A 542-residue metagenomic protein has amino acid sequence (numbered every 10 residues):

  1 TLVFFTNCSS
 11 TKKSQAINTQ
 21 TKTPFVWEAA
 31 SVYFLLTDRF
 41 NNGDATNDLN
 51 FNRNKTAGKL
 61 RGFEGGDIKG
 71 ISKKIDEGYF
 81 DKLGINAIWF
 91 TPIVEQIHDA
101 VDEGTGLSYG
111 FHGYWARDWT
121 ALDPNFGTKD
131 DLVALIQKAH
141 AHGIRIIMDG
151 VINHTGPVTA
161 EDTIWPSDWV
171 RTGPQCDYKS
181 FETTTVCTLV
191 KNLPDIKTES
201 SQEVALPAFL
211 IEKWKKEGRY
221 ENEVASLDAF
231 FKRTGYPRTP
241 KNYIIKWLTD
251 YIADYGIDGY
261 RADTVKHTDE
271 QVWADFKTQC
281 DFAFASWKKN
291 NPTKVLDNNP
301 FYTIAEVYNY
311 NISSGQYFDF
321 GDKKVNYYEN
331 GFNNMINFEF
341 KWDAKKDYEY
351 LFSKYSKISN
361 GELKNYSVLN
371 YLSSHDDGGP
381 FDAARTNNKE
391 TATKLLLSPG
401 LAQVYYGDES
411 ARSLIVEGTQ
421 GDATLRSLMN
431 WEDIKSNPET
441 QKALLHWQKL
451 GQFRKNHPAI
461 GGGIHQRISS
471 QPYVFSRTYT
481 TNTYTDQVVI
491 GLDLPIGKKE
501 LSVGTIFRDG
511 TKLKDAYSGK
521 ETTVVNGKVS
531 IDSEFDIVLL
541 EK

Functional and structural regions predicted by a protein language model:
T1-V3: Bacterial N-terminal signal peptides
T6-N7: C-terminal motif of bacterial Sec signal peptides marking the signal peptidase cleavage site
K12-T21: Short, low-complexity, disordered segments immediately C-terminal to signal peptides in bacterial exported proteins
P24-A30, F40-Y255, F276, C280 (+4 more regions): Substrate-binding/active-site clefts of carbohydrate-active enzymes
V32-F34, A87, G143-I147, G259-R261 (+3 more regions): Structural preference for beta-strand elements that scaffold enzyme active sites
L35, F90, W119, A139 (+8 more regions): Conserved, mostly hydrophobic/aromatic
D44-I68, A383-T386, A392, E521-S533: Short, polar loop/linker segments at the starts of domains and inter-domain junctions
H154, K246-K364, V368, A384-R385 (+4 more regions): Active-site-proximal helices and loops of the catalytic beta/alpha 8
